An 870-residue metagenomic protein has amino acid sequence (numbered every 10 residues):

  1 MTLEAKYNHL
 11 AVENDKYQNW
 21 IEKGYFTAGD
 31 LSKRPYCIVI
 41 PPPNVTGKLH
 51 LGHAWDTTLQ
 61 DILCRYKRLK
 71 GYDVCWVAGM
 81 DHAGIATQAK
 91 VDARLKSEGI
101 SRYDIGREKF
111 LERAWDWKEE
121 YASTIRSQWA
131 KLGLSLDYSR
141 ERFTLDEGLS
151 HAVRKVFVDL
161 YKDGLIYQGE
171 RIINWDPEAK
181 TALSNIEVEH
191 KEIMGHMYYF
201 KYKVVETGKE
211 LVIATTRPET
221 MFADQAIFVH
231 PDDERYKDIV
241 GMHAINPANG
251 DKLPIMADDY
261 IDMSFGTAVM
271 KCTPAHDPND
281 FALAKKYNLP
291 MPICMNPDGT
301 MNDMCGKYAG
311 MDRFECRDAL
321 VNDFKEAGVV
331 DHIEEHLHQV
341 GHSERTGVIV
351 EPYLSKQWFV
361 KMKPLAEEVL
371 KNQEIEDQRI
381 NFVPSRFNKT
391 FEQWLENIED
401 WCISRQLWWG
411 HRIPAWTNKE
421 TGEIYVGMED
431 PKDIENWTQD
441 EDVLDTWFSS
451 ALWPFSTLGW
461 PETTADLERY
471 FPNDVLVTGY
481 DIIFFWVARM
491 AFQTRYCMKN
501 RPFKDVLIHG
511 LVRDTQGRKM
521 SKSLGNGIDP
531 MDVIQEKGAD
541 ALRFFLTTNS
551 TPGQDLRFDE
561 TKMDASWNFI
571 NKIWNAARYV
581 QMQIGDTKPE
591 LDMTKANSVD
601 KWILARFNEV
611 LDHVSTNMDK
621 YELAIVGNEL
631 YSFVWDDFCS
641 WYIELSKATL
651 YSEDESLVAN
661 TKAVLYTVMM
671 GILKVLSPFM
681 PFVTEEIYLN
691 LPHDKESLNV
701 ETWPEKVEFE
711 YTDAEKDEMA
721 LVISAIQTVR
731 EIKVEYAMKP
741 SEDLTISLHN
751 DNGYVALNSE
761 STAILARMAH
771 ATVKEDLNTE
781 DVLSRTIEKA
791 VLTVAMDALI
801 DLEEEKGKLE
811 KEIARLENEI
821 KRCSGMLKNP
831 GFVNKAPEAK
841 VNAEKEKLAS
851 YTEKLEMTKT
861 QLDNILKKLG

Functional and structural regions predicted by a protein language model:
M1-D232, M256, T273-K286, P290-M304 (+10 more regions): N-terminal, positively charged nucleic-acid-binding surface of large information/translation enzymes
M1-N8, K371-R386: Short, contiguous pre-domain boundary segments
S32-I40, I62, E98-S101, R126-G133 (+9 more regions): Active-site-adjacent bridging/hinge elements
G52-C64, M80-D81, L149-A152, E210-D323 (+7 more regions): Structured ligand/cofactor/substrate-binding pocket environments in proteins
R65-D73, R94-R107, S127, K131-L136 (+17 more regions): Secondary-structure transition/capping motifs at alpha-helix termini and the adjoining loop/turn into the next element
A179, N249, T346, N418-T421 (+1 more regions): Short Cys/His-rich metal-coordination motifs, predominantly Zn2+-binding knuckles/fingers
Y198-V204, M242-P247, G341-R345, W416 (+1 more regions): Short acidic-hydrophobic surface loop/beta-edge motif
Y199, Q393-F448, L452, Y496-A539 (+1 more regions): Feature 926 captures the class I aminoacyl-tRNA synthetase adenylation module centered on the KMSKS loop
